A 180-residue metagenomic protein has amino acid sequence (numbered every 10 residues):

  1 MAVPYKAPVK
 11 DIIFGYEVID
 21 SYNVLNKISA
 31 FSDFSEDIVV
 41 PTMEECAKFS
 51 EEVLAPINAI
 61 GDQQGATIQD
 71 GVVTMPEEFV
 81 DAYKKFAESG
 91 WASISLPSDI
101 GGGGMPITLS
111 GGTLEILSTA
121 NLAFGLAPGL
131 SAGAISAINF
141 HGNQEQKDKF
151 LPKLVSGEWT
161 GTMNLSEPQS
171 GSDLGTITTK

Functional and structural regions predicted by a protein language model:
M1-L126, E145, K149: Amphipathic, small/basic residue-rich leader segments at the start of a protein or domain
I19, H141, S166-P168: Structured loops at beta-to-helix junctions and adjacent beta-edge loops in soluble globular domains
S95, G103, E145-K180: Glycine-rich, Trp-frequent "lid" loop and neighboring beta-strands that shape and gate the flavin cofactor pocket
D99, L130, E167: Residue-level "edge-of-site" marker
I107-T108, H141-G142, T176: Short glycine/threonine-rich loop-to-helix capping motif typified by GTGT followed within a few residues by an Asp-Pro
G111-E115, A132-N139, M163: Contiguous, well-ordered alpha-helical segments that form the cores/surfaces of helical PPI scaffolds
L126-Q144, G171: N-terminal glycine-rich flavin-associated loop
